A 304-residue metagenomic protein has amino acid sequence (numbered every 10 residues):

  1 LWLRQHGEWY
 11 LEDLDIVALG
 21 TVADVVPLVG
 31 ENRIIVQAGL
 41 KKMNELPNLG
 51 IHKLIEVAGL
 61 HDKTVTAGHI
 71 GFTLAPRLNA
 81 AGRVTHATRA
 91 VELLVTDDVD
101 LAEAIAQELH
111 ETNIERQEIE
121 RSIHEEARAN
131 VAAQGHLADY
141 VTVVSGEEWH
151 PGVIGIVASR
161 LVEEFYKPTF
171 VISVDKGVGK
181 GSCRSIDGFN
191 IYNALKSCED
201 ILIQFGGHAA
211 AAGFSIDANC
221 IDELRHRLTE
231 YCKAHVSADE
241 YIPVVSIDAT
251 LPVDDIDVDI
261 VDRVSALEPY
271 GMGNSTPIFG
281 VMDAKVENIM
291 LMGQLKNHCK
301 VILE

Functional and structural regions predicted by a protein language model:
L1: Active-site PLP attachment segment
R4-N219, E240: Hydrophobic helix-and-loop "lid/oligomerization" segment in the mid-to-C-terminal part of catalytic domains
L101-I105, E111-V144, S197-E304: Mid-to-C-terminal polyanion-binding domains and interfaces
